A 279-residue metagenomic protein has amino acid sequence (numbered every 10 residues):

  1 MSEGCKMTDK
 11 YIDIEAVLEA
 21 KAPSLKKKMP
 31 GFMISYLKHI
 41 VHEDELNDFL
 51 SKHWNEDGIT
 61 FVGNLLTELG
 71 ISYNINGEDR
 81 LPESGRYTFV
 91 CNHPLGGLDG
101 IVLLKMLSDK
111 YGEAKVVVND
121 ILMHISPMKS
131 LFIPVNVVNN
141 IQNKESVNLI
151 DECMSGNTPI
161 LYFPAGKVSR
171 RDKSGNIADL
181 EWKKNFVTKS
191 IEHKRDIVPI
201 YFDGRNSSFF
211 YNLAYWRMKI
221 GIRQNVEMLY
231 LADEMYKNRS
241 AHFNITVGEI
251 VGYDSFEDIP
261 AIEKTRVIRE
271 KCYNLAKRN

Functional and structural regions predicted by a protein language model:
S2-Y87, G100-V102, D109-Y111, K129-S130 (+1 more regions): Membrane-anchoring hydrophobic helices of lipid-metabolizing enzymes
T8-L18, K144-N279: Non-catalytic C-terminal accessory region of glycerolipid acyltransferases and related lyso-lipid remodeling enzymes
E43-E45, T88-I141: Catalytic core of membrane glycerolipid acyltransferases/transacylases, capturing the structured, soluble-facing
N55, I71, N140-N143, D179-L180: A conditional alpha-helix N-cap/helix-loop micro-motif detector
I71-E78, V118-I121, K144-I150: Short, charged beta->alpha transition segments
N76-E78, V117-N119, V135-N136, G248-I250: Conserved beta-strand termini and adjacent loop/short-helix elements that scaffold enzyme active sites in alpha/beta
R80, I121-M123, N139, G204 (+1 more regions): Residue-level detector of flexible, active-site-proximal loop/helix-junction positions within diverse enzyme catalytic
Y87, G112-K115, L131, I150 (+2 more regions): Generic beta-strand structural signal
